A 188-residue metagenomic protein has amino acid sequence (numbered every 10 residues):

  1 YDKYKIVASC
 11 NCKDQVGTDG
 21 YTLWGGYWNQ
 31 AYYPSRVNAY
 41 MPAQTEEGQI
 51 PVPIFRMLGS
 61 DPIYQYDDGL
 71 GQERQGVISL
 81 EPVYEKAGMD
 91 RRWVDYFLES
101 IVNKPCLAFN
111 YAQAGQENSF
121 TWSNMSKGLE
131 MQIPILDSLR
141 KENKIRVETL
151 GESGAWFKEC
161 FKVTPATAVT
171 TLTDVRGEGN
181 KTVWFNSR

Functional and structural regions predicted by a protein language model:
Y1, G17-T22, F120-K127, K158-F161: A short acidic (Asp/Glu
Y1-N38: Catalytic domains of cell-wall/extracellular-matrix polysaccharide-remodeling enzymes, centered on de-N-acetylation
C10-C12, C106, C160: Cysteine-centric signal of extracytoplasmic or virion-exposed proteins
Y33-S153: Catalytic grooves of carbohydrate-active enzymes
V147-V175: Short, basic/low-complexity N-terminal boundary segments at the transition from targeting/disordered tails
A168-R188: Beta-strand-rich N-terminal accessory domains
